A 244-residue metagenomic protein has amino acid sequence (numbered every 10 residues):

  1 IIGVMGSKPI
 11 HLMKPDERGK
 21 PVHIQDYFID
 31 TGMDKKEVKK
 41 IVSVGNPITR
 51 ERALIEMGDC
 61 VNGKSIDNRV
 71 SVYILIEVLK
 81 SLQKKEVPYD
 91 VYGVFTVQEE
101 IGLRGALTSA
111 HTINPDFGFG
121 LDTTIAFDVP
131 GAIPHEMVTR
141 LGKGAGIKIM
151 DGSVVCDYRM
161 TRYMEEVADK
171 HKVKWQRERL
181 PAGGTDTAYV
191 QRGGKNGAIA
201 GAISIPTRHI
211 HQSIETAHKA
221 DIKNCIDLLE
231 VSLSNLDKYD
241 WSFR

Functional and structural regions predicted by a protein language model:
I1-R244: N-terminal hydrophobic/helix-forming segments and targeting peptides
